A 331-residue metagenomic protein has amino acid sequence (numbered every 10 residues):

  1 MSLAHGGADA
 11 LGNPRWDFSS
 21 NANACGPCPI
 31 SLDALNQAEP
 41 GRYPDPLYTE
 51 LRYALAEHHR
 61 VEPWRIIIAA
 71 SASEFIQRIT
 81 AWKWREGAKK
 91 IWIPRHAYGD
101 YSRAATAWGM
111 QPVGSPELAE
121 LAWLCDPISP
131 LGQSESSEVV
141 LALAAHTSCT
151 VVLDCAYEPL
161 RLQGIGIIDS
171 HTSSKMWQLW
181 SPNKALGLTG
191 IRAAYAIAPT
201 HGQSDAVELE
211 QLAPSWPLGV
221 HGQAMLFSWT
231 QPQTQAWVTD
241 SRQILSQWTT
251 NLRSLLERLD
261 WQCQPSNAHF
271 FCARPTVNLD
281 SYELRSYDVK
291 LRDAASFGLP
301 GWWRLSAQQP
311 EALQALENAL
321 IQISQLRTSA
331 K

Functional and structural regions predicted by a protein language model:
M1-P46, A54, C149: N-terminal "arm"/small-domain region of PLP-dependent enzymes with the aminotransferase-like
S19, C272-T276, Y287-S324: Conserved PLP-binding active-site segment of the aspartate aminotransferase-like
C28, P46, M176-L256, W261: PLP-dependent aminotransferase class I/II
D33-E74, T249-N251: Conserved N-terminal alpha-helix of the aminotransferase class I/II PLP-enzyme fold
T49, E62-K89, Y101, A194: Conserved beta-loop-alpha segment that forms the PLP phosphate-binding cup at the N-terminus of a helix
A81-S137: PLP-dependent aminotransferase-like
V113-Q163, R327: Active-site phosphate-binding strand-loop segment of PLP-dependent enzymes
S246, S254-Y287: Conserved PLP-binding catalytic core of the aspartate aminotransferase-like
